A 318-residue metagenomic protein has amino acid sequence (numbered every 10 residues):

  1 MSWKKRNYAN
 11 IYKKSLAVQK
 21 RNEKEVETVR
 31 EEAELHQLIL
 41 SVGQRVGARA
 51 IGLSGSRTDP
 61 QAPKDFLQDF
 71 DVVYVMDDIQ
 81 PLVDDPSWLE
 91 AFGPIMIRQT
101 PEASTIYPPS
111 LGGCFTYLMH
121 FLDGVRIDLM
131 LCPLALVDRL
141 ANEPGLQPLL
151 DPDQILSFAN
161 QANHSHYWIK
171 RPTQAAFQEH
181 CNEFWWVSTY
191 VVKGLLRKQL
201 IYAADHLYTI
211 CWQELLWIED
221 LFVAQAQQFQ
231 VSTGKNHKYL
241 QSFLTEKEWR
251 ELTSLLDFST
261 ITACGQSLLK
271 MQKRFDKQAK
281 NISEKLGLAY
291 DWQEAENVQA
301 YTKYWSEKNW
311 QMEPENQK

Functional and structural regions predicted by a protein language model:
Y12, Q19-E25, P94-Y202, H206-Y208 (+1 more regions): Conserved NTP/Mg2+-binding pocket subregion across the NTase superfamily
Q19-V46, S54-L67, V72-M130: Metal-dependent nucleotidyltransferase catalytic core
K64-F66, A141-E143, T233: Short aromatic-enriched loop/helix-cap "lid" or pocket-rim segments at secondary-structure transitions that line
W168-K318: Conserved nucleotidyltransferase catalytic core and NTase-mimicking acidic/glycine-rich helix/loop elements in nucleic
